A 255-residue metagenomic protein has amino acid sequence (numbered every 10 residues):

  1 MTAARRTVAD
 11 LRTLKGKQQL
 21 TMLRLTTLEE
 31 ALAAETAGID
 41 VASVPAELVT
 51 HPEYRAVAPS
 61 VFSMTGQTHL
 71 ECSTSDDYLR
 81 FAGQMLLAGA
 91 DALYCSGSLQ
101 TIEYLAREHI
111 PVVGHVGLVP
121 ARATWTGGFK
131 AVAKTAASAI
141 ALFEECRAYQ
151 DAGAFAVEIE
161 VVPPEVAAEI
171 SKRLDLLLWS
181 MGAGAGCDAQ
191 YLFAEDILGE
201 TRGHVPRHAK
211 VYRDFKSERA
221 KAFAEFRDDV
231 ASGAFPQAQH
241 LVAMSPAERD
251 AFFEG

Functional and structural regions predicted by a protein language model:
M1-G255: Alpha/beta enzyme core
